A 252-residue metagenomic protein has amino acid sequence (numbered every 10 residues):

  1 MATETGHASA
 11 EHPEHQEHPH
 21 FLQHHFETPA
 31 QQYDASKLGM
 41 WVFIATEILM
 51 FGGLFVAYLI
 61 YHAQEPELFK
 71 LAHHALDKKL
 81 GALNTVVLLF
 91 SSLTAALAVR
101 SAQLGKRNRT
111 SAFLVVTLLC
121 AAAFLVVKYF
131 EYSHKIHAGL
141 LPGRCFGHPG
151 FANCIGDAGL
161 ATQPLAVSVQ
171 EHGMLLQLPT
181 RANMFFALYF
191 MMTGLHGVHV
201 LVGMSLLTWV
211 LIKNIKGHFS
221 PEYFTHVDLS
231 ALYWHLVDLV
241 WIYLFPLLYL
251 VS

Functional and structural regions predicted by a protein language model:
M1-S252: ...captures the hydrophobic TM-helix bundle architecture rather than a specific catalytic motif, and can also fire on
